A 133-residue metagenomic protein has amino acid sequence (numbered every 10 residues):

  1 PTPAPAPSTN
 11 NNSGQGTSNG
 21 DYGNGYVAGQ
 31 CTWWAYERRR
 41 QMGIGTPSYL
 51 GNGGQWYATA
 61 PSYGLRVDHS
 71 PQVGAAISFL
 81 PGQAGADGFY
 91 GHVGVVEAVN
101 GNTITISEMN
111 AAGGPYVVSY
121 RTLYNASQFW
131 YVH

Functional and structural regions predicted by a protein language model:
T2-A6: Ser/Thr-rich, Proline-interspersed low-complexity disordered segments
P7-E108: Secreted/periplasmic proteins that engage bacterial cell-wall peptidoglycan
V99-H133: Aromatic- and glycine-rich peptidoglycan recognition patches
